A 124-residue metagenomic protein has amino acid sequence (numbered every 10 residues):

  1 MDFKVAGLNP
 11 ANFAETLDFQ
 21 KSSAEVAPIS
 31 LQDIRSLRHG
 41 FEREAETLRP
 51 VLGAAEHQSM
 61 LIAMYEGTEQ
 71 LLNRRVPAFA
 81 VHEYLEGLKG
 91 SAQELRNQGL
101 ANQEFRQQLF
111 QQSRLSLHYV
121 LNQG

Functional and structural regions predicted by a protein language model:
M1-G124: Type III/flagellar secretion export determinants
